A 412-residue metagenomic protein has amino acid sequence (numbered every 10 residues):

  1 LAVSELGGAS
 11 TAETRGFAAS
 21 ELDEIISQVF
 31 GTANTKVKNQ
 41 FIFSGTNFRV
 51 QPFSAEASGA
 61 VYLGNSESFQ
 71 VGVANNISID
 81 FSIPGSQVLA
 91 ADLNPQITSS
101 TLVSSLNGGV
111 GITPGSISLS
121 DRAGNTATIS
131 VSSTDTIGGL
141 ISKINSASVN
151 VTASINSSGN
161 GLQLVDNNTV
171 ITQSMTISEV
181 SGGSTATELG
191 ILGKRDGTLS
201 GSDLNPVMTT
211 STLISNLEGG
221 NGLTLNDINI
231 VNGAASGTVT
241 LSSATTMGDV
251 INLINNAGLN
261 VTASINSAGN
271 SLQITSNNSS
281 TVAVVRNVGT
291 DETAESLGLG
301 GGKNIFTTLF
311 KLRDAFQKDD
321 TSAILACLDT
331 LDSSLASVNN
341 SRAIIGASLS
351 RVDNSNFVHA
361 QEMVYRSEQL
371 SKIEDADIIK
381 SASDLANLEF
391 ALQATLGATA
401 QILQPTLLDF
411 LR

Functional and structural regions predicted by a protein language model:
L1-F53, I79, D135, G139-S142 (+7 more regions): Amphipathic alpha-helical polymerization modules
V37-F41, S116-A123, N150, N156-S236 (+3 more regions): Acidic, small/polar residue-enriched beta-strand/turn segments
V37-N94: Short terminal interaction segments
F81, L89-N107, S200-L217: Charged, amphipathic alpha-helical segments
S104, I129, S142, L162 (+5 more regions): Conserved positions within tandem-repeat grammars
N125-G138, A235-G248: Short, contiguous acidic and Ser/Thr-rich linear segments
